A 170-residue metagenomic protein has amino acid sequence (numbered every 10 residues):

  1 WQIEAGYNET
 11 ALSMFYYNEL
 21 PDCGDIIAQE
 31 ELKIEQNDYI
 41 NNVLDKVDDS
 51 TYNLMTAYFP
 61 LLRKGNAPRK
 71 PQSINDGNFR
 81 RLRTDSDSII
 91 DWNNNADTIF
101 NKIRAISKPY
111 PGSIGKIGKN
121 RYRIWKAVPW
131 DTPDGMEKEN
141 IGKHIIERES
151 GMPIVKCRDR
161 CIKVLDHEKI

Functional and structural regions predicted by a protein language model:
W1-F79: Donor/substrate-binding cores of folate-linked one-carbon enzymes
G6-N8, L82-T84, I106-S107, E147: A short catalytic or substrate-binding loop motif that flags glycine-/basic-rich loops and adjacent residues that bind
N8-T10, S86, P111, N120: A generic structural signal for short beta-strands and their flanking turns/coil linkers
E30, S86-S88, R160: Short amphipathic alpha-helical segments
P71, N75, R83, P109-P111: Proline-rich low-complexity regions
F79-R83, V155-K156: Short, flexible turn/loop "capping" segments at secondary-structure junctions
R81-N94: Acyl-group handling in specialized metabolite and lipid biosynthesis
W92-I170: An anion-binding loop in the catalytic cleft
